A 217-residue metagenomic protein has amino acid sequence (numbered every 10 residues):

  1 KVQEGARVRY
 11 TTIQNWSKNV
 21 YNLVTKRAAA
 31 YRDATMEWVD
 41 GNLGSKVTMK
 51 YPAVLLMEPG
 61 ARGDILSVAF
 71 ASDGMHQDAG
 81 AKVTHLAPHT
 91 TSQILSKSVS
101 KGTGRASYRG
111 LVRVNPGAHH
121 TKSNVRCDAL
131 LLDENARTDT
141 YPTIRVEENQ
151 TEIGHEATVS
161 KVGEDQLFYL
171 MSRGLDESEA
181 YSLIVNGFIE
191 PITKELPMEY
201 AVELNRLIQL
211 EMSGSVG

Functional and structural regions predicted by a protein language model:
K1-F168, S172-L175, T193-G217: Conserved beta-strand/loop scaffold segments within soluble protein domains that form the structured core and edges
G163, I184-E190: Small/polar glycine-rich anion-binding or flexible loop at a beta-alpha turn
